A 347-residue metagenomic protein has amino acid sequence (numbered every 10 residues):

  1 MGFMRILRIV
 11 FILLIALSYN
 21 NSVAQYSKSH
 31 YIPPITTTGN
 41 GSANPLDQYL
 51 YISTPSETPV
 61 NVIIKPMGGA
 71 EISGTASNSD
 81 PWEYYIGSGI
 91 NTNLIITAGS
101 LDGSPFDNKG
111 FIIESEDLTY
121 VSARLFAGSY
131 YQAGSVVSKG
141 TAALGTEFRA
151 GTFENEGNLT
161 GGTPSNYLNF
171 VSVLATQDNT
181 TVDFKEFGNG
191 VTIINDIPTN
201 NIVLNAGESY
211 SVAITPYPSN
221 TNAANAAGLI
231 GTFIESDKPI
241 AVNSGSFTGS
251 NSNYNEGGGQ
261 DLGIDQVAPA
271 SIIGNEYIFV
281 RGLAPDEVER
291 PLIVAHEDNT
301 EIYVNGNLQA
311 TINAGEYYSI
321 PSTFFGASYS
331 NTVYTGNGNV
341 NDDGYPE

Functional and structural regions predicted by a protein language model:
M1-S27: Bacterial Sec-dependent N-terminal signal peptides
Q25-E347: Intrinsically disordered, low-complexity linker/terminal regions across diverse proteins
